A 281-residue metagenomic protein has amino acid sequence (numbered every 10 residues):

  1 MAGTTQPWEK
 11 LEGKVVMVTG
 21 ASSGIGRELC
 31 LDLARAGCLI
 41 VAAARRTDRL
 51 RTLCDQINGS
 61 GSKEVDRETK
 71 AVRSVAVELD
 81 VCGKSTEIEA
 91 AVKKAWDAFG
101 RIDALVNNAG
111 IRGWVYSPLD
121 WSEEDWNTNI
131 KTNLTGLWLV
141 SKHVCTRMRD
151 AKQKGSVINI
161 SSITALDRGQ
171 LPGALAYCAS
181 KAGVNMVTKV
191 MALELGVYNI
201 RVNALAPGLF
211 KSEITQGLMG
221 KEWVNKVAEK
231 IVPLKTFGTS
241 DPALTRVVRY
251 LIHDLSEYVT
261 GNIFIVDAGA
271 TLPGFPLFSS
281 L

Functional and structural regions predicted by a protein language model:
A2-Q6, R112-V115, R249, T260-L281: Short C-terminal tail/terminal secondary-structure segment of NAD(P)H-dependent dehydrogenase/reductase domains
K14, K63, A71-R73, R101-I102 (+3 more regions): Active-site loop of short-chain dehydrogenase/reductase
V15, S22-S23: Conserved glycine-rich cofactor-binding loop
A36-L53: Conserved glycine-rich Rossmann-like NAD(P)H-binding loop of the short-chain dehydrogenase/reductase
T86, A204, W223-V259, F264-A268: C-terminal helical subdomain
Y116-P118, S122-N127, A228: Substrate-binding pocket helix/loop in short-chain dehydrogenase/reductase
R149, I158-G183, T188-V197, L209-F210: Catalytic loop of short-chain dehydrogenase/reductase
